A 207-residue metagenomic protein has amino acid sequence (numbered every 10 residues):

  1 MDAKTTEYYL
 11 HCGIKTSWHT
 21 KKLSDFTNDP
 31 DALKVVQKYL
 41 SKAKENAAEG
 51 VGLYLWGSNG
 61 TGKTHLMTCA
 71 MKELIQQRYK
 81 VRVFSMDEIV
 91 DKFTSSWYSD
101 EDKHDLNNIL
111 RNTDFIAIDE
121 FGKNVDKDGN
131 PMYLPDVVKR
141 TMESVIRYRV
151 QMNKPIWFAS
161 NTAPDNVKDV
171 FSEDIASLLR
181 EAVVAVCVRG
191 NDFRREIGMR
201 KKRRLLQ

Functional and structural regions predicted by a protein language model:
M1-K38, A185-V186, G190, R194-Q207: A short, basic N-terminal segment
D25-L53, K72: Pre-Walker A (pre-P-loop) alpha-helix and adjacent loop at the N terminus of AAA/AAA+ ATPase modules, a conserved
L33-Q37, I75-N112, D136: Short glycine-rich substrate-engagement loop in P-loop NTPases that contacts/grips substrate
L40-K44, S95-F121, R140-Y148: Conserved alpha-helical scaffold flanking the Walker A/P-loop in AAA+ ATPase domains
A48-M67: Walker A/P-loop nucleotide-binding motif
H65-Y79: P-loop NTPase Walker A phosphate-binding motif
Y79-K80, N112-F115, M152-F158: Loop/turn-to-beta-strand initiation segments
V90-S96, K123-Q207: Replace "adjacent to P-loop NTPase cores in ATP/GTP-dependent enzymes" with "adjacent to NTP-binding cores
